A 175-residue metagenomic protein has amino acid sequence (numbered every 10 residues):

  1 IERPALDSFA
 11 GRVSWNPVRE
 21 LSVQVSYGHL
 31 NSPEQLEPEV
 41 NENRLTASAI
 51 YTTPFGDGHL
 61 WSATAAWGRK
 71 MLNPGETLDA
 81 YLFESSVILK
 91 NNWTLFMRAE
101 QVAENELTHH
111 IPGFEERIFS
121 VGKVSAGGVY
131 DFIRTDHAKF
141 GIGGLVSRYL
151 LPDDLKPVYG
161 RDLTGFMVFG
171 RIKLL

Functional and structural regions predicted by a protein language model:
I1-P4, Q35-E39, G75, L155-V158: Short, solvent-exposed loop/turn segments at secondary-structure boundaries
I1-S14: Aromatic- and glycine-enriched pocket-lining scaffold segments that form the walls of small-molecule binding clefts
L6-S8, V40-R44, L78, V121-K123 (+2 more regions): Membrane-spanning beta-strands of outer-membrane beta-barrel proteins
S14-G113, V124: Detector for outer-membrane/organellar transmembrane beta-barrel domains, recognizing the amphipathic beta-strand
N41-E42, P112-E116, P157-L163: Flexible, surface-exposed loop regions and adjacent strand-edge segments of Gram-negative outer-membrane beta-barrel
L107, E116-R117, H137-G143, R171-L175: Flexible, glycine-rich linker and terminal segments associated with outer-membrane beta-barrel/transport systems
A126, G160-L175: Outer-membrane beta-barrel "beta-signal"
G127-L145: C-terminal closing repeat unit and adjoining cap/tail of repeat-based domains
